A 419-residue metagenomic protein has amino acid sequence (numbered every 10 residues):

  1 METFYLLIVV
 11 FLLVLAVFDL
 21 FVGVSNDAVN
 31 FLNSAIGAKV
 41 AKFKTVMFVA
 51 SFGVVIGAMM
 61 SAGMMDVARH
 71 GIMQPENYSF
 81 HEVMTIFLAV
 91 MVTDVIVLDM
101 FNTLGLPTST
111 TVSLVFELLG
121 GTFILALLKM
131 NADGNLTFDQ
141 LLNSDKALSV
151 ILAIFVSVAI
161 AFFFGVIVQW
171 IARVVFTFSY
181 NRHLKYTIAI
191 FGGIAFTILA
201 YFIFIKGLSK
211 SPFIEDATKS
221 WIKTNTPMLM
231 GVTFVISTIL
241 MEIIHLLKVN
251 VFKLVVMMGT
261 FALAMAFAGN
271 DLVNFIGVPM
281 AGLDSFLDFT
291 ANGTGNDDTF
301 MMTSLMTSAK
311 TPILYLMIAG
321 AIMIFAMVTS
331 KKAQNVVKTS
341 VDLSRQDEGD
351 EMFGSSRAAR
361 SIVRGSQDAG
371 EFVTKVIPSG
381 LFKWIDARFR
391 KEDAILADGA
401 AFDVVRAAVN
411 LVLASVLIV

Functional and structural regions predicted by a protein language model:
E2-V419: Alpha-helical transmembrane segments and immediately membrane-proximal extracytoplasmic
